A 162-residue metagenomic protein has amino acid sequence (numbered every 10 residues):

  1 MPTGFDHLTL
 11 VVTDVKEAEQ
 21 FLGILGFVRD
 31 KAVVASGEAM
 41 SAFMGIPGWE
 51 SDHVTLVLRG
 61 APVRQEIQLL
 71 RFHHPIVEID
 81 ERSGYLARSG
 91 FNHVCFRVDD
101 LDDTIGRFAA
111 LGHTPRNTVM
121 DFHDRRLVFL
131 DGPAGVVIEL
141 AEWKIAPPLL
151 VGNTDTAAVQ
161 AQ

Functional and structural regions predicted by a protein language model:
M1, L10, A32-V34, T55 (+2 more regions): Vicinal oxygen chelate
T3-F5, S89-F91: Short, solvent-exposed beta-strand edge segments and adjacent coil->beta transition regions
V11-R64, A110, T118, V128-D131: Core segments of cupin and vicinal oxygen chelate
G37-A42, I76-E81, P148-L150: A short, acidic/glycine-rich surface segment
R64-E66, E78: Substrate-binding/catalytic groove segments of enzymes that remodel or degrade extracellular structural polymers
I76-I79, R88, A161-Q162: Short, cationic low-complexity segments
